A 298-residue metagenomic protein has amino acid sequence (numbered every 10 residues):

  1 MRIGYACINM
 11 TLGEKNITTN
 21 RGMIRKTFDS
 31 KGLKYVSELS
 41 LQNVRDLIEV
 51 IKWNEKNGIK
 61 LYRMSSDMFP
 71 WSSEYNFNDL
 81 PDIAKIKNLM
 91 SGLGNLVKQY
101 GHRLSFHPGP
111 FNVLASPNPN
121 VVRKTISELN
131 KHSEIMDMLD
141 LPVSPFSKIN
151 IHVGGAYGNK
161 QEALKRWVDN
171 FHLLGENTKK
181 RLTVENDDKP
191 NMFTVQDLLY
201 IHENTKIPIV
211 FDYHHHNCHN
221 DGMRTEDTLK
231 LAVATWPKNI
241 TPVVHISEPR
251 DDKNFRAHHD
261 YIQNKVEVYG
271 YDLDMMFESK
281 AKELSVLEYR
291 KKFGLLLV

Functional and structural regions predicted by a protein language model:
M1-R103, P110-L141, P145, L173 (+4 more regions): Alpha/beta catalytic barrel-like cores
P108, N150-G155, V184-D188, F211-Y213: Short, structured patches in soluble enzyme cores that scaffold and shape functional sites
K148-Q161, D251: Glycine-rich phosphate-binding "P-loop"
Q161-W167, T225: A general structural motif
K165-T183, I207-P208, Y213-H215: Catalytic pocket-lining loop regions of alpha/beta-barrel enzymes, especially the amidohydrolase/enolase/GH5 lineages
N217-D221: Short active-site loop/helix that positions an aromatic residue
